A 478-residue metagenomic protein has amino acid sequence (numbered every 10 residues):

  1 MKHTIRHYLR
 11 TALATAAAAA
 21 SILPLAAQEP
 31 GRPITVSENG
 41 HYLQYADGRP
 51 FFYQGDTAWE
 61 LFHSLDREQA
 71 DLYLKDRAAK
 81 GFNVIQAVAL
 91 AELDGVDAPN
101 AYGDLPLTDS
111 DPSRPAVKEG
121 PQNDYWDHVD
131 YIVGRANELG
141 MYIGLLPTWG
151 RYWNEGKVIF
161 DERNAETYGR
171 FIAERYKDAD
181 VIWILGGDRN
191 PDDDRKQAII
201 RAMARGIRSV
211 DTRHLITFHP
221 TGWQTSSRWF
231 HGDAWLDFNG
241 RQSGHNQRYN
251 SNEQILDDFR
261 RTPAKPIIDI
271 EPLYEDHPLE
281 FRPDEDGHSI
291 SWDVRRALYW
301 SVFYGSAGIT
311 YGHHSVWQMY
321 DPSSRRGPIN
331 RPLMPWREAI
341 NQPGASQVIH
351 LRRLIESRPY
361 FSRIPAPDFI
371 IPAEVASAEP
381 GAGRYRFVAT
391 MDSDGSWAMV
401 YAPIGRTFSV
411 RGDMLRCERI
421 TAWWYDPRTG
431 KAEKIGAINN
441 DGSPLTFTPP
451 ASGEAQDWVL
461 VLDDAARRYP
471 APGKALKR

Functional and structural regions predicted by a protein language model:
K2-A16: Bacterial N-terminal signal peptides that target proteins for export
A19-A26: C-terminal segment of classical bacterial N-terminal signal peptides
Q28, R49, E275-H277, I290-G436 (+1 more regions): Aromatic- and carboxylate-lined catalytic core of secreted/periplasmic carbohydrate-active enzymes
G31, V36-N250: Active-site mouth of glycoside hydrolases
K80-G81, L139, D178-A179, W235 (+5 more regions): Structured helix-beta-strand junction loops
D233-S324: Catalytic-core region of carbohydrate-active enzymes that cleave or remodel glycosidic bonds
S443-L445: Short strand-edge motifs at loop-to-beta-strand transitions and within beta-strands of extracellular beta-rich domains
